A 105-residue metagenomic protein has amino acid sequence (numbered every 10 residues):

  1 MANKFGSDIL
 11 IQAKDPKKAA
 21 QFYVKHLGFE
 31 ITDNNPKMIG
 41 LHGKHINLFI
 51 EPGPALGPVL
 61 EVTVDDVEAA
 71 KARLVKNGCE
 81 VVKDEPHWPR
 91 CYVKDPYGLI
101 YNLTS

Functional and structural regions predicted by a protein language model:
M1-A2, I11, K71, V75-S105: Vicinal oxygen chelate
M1-A20, P58-L60: N-terminal beta-strand motif that seeds the catalytic metal site of vicinal oxygen chelate
G6, M38, W88-R90: Conserved positions at the start
D15-P16, V64-E68: Helix N-cap motif at beta-to-alpha junctions
Q21-F22, E68-R73: Short amphipathic alpha-helices within nucleic acid-binding modules
H26-I31, G78-E80: Conserved acetyl-CoA-binding loop of GNAT-fold acetyltransferases
F29-E61, I100-S105: Conserved short beta-strand elements that form part of the metal-binding/catalytic scaffold of enzyme active sites
